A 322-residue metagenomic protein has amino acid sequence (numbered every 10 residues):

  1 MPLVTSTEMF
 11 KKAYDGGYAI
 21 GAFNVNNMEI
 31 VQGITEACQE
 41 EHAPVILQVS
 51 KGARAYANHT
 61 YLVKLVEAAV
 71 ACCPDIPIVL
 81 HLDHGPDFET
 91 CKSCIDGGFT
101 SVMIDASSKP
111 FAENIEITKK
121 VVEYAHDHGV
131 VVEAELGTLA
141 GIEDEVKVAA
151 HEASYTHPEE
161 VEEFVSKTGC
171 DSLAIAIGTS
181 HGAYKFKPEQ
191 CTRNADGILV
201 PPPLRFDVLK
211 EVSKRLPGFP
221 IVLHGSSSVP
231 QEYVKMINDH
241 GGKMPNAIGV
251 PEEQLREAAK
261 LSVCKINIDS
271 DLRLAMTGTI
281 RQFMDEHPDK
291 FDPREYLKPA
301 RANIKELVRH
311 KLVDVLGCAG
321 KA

Functional and structural regions predicted by a protein language model:
M1-L3, A322: Basic/polar N-terminal segments that are highly enriched at the extreme N-terminus, encompassing both cleavable
V4-K12, N27-A53, T60-V79, H84-P220 (+6 more regions): Alpha/beta enzyme core
T5-G21, K290-F291: Generic N-terminal amphipathic, Lys/Arg-enriched alpha-helix
I20, I104, R294-L297: Active-site oxyanion-binding pockets that recognize sulfate/phosphate
L223-S228: Short catalytic/ligand-gating loop segments at beta-alpha or beta-beta junctions within enzyme catalytic domains
N238-D239, V250-A322: C-terminal alpha-helical cap/extension of soluble enzyme domains
